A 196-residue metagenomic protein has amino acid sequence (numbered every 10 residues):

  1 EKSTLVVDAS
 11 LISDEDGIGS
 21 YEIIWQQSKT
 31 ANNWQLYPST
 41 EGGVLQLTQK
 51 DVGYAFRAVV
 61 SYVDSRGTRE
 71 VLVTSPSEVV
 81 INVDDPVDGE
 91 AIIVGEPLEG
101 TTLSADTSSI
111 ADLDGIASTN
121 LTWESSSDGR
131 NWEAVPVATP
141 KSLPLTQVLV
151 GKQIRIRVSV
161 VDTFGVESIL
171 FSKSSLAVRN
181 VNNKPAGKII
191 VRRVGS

Functional and structural regions predicted by a protein language model:
E1-S196: Ser/Thr/Pro/Gly-rich low-complexity disordered regions
